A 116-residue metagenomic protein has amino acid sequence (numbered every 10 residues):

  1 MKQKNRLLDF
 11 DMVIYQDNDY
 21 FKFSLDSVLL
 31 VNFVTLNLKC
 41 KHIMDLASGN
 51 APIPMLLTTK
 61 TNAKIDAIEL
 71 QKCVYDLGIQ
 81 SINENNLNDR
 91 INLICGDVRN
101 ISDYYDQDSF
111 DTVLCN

Functional and structural regions predicted by a protein language model:
M1-N37: Class I SAM-dependent transferase core
F33-C115: Conserved SAM/SAH cofactor-binding pocket of Class I
